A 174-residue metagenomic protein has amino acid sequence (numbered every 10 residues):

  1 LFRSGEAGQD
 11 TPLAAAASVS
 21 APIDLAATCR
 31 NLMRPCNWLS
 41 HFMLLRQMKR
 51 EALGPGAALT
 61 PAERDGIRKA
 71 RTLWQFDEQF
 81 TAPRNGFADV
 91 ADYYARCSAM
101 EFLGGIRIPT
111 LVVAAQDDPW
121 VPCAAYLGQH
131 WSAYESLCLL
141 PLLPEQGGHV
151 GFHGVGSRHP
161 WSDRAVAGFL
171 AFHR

Functional and structural regions predicted by a protein language model:
F2-R84: Alpha/beta-hydrolase-fold enzymes
D10-T11, L103-R107, H130-S136: Short, conserved loop/helix-junction motifs that constitute active-site signature segments in enzyme catalytic cores
Q79-F102: Active-site nucleophile elbow and catalytic-triad environment of alpha/beta-hydrolase enzymes
M100, Q116-P119, Q146-G148: Acidic beta-to-alpha connecting loop that harbors the catalytic carboxylate
I106, V112-A114, D118: Short beta-strand/loop motif that positions the catalytic acidic residue of the alpha/beta-hydrolase fold
Q116, W120-L140: Conserved loop-alpha-helix segment in the C-terminal half of the alpha/beta-hydrolase fold that carries the catalytic
P141, G147-W161: Catalytic histidine-centered segment of alpha/beta-hydrolase-like enzymes
A165-H173: C-terminal alpha-helix
